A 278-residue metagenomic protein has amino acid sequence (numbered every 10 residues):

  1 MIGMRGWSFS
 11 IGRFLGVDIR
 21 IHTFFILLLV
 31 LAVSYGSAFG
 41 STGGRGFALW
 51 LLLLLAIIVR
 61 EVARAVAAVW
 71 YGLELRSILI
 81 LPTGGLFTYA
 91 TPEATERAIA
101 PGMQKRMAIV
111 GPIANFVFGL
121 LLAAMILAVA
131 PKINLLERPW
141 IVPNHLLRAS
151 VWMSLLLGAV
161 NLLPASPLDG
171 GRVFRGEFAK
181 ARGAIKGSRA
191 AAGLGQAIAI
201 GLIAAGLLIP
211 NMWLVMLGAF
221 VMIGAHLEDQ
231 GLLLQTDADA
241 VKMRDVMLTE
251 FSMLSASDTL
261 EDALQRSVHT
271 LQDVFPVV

Functional and structural regions predicted by a protein language model:
M1-V277: Hydrophobic transmembrane alpha-helices and their immediate loop junctions in multi-pass integral membrane proteins
